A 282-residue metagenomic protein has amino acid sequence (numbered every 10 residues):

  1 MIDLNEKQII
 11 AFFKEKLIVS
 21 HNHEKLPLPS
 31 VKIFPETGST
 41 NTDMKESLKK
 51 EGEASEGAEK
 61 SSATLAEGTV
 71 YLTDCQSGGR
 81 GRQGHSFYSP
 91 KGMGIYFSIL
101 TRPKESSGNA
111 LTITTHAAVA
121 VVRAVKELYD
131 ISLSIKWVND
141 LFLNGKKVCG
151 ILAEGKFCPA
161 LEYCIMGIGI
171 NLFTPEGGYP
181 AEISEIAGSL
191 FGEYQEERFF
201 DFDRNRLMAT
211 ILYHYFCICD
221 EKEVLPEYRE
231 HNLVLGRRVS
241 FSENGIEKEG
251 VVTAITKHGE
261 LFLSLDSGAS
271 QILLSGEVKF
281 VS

Functional and structural regions predicted by a protein language model:
M1-E127, C149, F199: N-terminal lobe of the biotin/lipoate ligase/transferase fold
M1-F12, G52-S55, K104-L133, L143-S282: Long, positively charged amphipathic alpha-helical accessory segments at protein N-termini or as interdomain linkers
P35, I135-W137: Short loop/edge segments at beta-strand edges and connector loops that shape dinucleotide/nucleotide cofactor-binding
